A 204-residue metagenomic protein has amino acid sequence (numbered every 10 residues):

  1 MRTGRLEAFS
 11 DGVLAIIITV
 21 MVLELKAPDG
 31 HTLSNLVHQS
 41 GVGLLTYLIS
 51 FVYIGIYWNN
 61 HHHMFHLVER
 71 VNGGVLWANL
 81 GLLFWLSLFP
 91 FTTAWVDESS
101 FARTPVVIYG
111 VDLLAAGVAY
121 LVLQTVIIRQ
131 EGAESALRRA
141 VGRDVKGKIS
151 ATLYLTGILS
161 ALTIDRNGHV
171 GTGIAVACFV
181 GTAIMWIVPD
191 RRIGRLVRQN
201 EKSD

Functional and structural regions predicted by a protein language model:
M1-D204: Multi-pass alpha-helical transmembrane bundle typical of ion/small-solute transporters and intramembrane aspartyl
